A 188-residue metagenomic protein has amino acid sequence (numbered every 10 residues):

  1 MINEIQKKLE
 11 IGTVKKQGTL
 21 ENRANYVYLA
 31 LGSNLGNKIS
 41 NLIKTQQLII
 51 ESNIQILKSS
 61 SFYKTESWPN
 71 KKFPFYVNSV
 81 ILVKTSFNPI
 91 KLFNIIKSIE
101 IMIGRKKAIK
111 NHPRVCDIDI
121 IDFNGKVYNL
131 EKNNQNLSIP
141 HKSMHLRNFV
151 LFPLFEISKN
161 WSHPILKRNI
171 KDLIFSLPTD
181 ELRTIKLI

Functional and structural regions predicted by a protein language model:
I2-N53, S60-E66: N-terminal beta1-alpha1 ligand-phosphate binding loop
E4-K8, G12-K16, W68-Y76, F93 (+1 more regions): Flexible, gly/pro- and Lys/Arg-enriched active-site loops
A30, L82, V150: Conserved beta-strand segments that form the floor/walls of ligand-binding pockets within enzyme and binding domains
S33, I81-F87, D122-G125: Short beta-strand-to-loop capping motifs
N34, S59, I81, P153: A residue-level signal for conserved active-site and pocket-lining positions in enzyme catalytic cores
K44-L48, K91-S98: Long, highly charged amphipathic alpha-helices
S60-T85: Short, charge-patterned binding micro-sites
